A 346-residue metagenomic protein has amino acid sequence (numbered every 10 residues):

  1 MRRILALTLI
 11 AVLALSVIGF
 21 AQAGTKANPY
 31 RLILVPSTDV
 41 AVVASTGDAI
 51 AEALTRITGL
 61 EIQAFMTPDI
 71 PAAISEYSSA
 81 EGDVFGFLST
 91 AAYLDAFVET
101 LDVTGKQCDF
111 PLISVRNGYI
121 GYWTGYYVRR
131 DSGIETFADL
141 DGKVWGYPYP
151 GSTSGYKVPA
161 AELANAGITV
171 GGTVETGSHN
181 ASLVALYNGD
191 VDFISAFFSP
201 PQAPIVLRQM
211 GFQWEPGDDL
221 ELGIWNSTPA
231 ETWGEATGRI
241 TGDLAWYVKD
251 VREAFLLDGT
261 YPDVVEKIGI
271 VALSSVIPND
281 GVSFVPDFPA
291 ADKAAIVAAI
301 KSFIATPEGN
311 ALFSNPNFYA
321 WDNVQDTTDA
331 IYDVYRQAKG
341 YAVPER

Functional and structural regions predicted by a protein language model:
M1-A27, R346: Short, low-complexity disordered leader/linker segments with a strong preference for bacterial N-terminal type II
G24-E52, F212-V248, S283-R346: An extracytoplasmic/periplasmic, membrane-proximal ligand-sensing/linker region
D48, E52, R56, P71 (+9 more regions): Solvent-exposed, polar/charged alpha-helical surfaces in well-ordered, non-transmembrane soluble domains, broadly
A64-S79, S89-A91, I168-V184: Short helix-initiation/N-cap motifs at beta->coil->alpha
S79-L88, V103, K143-W145, Y187-A196: Alpha-to-beta junction loops
T104-Y119, K267-L273: A structural signal for short loop-to-beta-strand junctions that line the ligand-binding cleft of periplasmic/secreted
V128-W145: Flexible hinge/capping segments at coil-to-helix
S132, V144, P150-P289: Pocket-lining segment of extracytoplasmic ligand-binding domains
